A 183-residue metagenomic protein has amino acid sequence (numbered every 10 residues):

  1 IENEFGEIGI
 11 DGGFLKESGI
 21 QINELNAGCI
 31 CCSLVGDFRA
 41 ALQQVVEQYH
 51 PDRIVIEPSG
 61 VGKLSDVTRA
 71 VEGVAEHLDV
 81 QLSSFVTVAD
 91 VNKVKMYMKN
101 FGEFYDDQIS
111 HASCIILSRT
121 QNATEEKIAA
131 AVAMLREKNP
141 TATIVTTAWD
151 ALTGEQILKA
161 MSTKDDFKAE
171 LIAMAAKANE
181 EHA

Functional and structural regions predicted by a protein language model:
I1-M98: Nucleotide-state-sensitive switch-loop elements of NTP-binding domains
N3-F5, T120, W149: Short, ordered loop/turn segments at secondary-structure junctions
E4, E57, A112, S118 (+1 more regions): Residue-level signal for inorganic ion chemistry
C29, S33-A40, S59-G62, D66 (+6 more regions): Charged, alpha-helix-enriched surfaces in structured cytosolic catalytic cores of large nucleotide-utilizing machines
T68, K99, Q156-A160: Short acidic, glycine/serine/threonine-rich loops at helix termini
V71, N92-F101, I109, I115-L117 (+1 more regions): Non-catalytic interfacial helical region
S84, S113-C114: Well-ordered beta-strand positions
D107, H111, N122-A183: C-terminal accessory "lid"/substrate-recognition subdomains
